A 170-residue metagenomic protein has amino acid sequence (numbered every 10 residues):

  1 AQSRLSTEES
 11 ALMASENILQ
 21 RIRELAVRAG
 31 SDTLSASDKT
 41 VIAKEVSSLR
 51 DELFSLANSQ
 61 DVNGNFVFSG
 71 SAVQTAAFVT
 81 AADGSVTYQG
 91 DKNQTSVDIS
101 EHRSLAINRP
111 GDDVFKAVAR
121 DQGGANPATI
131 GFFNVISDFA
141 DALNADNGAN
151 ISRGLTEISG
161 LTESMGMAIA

Functional and structural regions predicted by a protein language model:
A1-V73, D141-A170: Amphipathic alpha-helical polymerization modules
L56-A57, D61-I169: Polar, low-complexity export/assembly segments characteristic of proteins that are secreted or assemble on the cell
